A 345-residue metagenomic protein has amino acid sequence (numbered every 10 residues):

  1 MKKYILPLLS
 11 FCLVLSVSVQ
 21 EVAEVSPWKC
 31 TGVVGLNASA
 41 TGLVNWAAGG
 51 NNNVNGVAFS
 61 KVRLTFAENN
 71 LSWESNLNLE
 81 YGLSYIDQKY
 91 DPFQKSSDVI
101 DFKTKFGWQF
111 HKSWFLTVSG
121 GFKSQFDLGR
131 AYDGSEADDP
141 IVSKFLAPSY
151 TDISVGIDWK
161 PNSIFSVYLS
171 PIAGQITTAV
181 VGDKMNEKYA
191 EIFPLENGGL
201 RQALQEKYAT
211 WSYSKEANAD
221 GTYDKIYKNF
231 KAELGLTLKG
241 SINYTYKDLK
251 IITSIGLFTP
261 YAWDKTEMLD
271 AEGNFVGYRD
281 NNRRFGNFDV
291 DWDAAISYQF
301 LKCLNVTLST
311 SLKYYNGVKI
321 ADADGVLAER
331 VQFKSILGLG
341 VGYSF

Functional and structural regions predicted by a protein language model:
V25, T65-N69, G107-S113, N162-I164 (+3 more regions): Outer-membrane beta-barrel channels and translocator barrels
C30-L36, W73-L77, L116-G120, T151-I153 (+5 more regions): Transmembrane beta-strands of outer-membrane beta-barrel proteins
G32, L36-A38, A58-F66, F102-W108 (+7 more regions): Residues on the lipid-exposed face of transmembrane beta-strands in outer-membrane beta-barrel proteins
L36-G42, E68-N70, L79-Y85, G120-L128 (+6 more regions): Transmembrane beta-strands of outer-membrane beta-barrel pores
V44-G50, Y85-P92, A137-S143, T222-K228 (+3 more regions): Extracellular loop and loop/strand-boundary signature of outer-membrane beta-barrel proteins
G49-V57, F93-V99, K144-Y150, Y227-G235 (+3 more regions): Transmembrane beta-barrel outer-membrane domains
S170, G174-D293, S297-Q299: Outer-membrane beta-barrel transmembrane domain signature
V331-F345: Outer-membrane beta-barrel "beta-signal"
